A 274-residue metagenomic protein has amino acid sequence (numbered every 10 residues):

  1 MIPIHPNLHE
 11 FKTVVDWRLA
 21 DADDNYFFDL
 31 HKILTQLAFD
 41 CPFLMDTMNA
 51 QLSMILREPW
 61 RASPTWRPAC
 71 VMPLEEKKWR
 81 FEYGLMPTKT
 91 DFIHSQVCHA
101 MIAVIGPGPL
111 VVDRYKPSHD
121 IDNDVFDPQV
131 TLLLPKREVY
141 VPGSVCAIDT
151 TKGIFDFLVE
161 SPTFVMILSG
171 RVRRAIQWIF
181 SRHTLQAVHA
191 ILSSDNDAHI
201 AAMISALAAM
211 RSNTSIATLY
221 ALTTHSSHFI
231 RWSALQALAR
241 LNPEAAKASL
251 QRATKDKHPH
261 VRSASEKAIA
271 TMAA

Functional and structural regions predicted by a protein language model:
M1-K78, P128-V130: A short, N-terminal "cap"/entry segment at the start of jelly-roll beta-barrel domains of the cupin/DSBH fold
F81-V97, V139-V141, I148-T151: Conserved short histidine dyad/triad with adjacent acidic residue
Q96-P117: Short, conserved beta-strand element in jelly-roll/cupin
M101-I102, K152-Q177: A short hydrophobic beta-strand segment most commonly corresponding to one strand of the jelly-roll/cupin
I102, K116-I154: Short acidic-glycine-tyrosine-enriched beta hairpin
S181-V188, S212-T223, P243-T254: Amphipathic alpha-helical scaffolding segments comprising HEAT/armadillo-like alpha-solenoid repeats
N196, S226-S227, K257-H258: Short inter-helical turns and helix N-cap capping residues of alpha-solenoid HEAT/ARM repeat scaffolds
I200-M210, W232-L241, S263-A273: Structural detector for internal amphipathic alpha-helices that build alpha-solenoid repeat scaffolds
